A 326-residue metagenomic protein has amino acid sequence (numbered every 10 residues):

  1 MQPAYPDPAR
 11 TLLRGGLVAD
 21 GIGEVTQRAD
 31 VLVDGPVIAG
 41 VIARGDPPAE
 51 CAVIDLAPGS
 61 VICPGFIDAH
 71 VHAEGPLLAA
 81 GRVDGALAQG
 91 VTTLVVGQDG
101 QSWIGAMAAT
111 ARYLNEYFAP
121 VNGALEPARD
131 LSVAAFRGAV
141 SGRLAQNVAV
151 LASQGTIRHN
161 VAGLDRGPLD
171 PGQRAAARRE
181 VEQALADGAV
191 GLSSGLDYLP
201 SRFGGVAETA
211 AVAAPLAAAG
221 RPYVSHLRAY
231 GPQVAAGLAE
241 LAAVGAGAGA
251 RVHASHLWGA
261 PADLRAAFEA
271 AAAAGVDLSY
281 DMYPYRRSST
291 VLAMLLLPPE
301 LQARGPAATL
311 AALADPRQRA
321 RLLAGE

Functional and structural regions predicted by a protein language model:
M1-P48: N-terminal metal-binding scaffold of metallo-dependent hydrolase/deaminase domains
A9-R14, P47-G97: Replace "His-x-His-based motif
G16, V31, P36, G59 (+6 more regions): Divalent metal-coordination and catalytic microenvironments
I67-V71, L94-V96, V148-A152, L192-S194 (+3 more regions): Hydrophobic faces of well-ordered beta-strands that scaffold small-molecule active sites in alpha/beta enzyme cores
G75-L78, S201-G204, A229-V234, W258-L264: Acidic-and-aromatic substrate-binding clefts and catalytic sites of carbohydrate-active enzymes
G81-L87, V91, E208-V212, E240 (+1 more regions): A short acidic, amphipathic alpha-helical/loop segment
D99-A106, L114, P120-L227, G231-E240 (+1 more regions): Hydrophobic, small-residue-rich alpha-helical packing segments that form membrane-like cores
G105-E126, A134-R137, L144, G155-L169 (+4 more regions): Polyanionic/metal-chelating signatures
